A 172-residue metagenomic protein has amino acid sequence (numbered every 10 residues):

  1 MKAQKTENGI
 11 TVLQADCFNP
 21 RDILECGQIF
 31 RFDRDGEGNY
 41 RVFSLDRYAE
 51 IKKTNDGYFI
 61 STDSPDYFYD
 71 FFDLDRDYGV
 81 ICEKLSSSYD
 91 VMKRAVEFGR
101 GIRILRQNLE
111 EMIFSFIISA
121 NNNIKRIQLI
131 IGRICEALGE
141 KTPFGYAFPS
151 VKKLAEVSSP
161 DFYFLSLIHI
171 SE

Functional and structural regions predicted by a protein language model:
M1-S171: HhH-family (HhH-GPD) DNA N-glycosylase catalytic core used in base-excision repair
